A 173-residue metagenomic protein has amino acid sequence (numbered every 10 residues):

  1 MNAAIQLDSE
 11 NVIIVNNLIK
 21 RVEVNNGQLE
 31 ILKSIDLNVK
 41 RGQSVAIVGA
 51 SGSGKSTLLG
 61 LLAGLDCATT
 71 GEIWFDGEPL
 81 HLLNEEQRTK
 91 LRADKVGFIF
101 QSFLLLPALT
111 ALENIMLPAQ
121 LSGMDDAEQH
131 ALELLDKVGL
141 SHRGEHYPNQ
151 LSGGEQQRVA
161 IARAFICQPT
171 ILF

Functional and structural regions predicted by a protein language model:
M1-L7: Pre-NBD coupling/linker segments of ABC/ABC-like ATPases
V12-I13, L18-F173: ABC family nucleotide-binding domain
